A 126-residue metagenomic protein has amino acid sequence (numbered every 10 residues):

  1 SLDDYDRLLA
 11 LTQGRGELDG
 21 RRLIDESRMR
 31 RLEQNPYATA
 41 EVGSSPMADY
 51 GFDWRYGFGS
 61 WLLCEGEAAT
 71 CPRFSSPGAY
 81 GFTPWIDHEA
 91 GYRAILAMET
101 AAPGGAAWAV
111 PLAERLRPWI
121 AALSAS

Functional and structural regions predicted by a protein language model:
S1-D4, A10: Active-site-proximal helix/loop microenvironment of the serine DD-peptidase/beta-lactamase transpeptidase fold
L2, Q34-A90, I95: Active-site Gly/Thr loop motif
A10-I24: Bacterial peptidoglycan biogenesis and beta-lactam-recognition machinery
G14, N35-S44, P103-S126: Short, gly/Ser/Thr-rich active-site loops of penicillin-recognizing serine hydrolases
G20-P36: Polar, surface-exposed loop/tail segments that function as active-site lids or cofactor/substrate-recognition elements
S27, P72-Y80, G104-L116: C-terminal/domain-terminus segments
